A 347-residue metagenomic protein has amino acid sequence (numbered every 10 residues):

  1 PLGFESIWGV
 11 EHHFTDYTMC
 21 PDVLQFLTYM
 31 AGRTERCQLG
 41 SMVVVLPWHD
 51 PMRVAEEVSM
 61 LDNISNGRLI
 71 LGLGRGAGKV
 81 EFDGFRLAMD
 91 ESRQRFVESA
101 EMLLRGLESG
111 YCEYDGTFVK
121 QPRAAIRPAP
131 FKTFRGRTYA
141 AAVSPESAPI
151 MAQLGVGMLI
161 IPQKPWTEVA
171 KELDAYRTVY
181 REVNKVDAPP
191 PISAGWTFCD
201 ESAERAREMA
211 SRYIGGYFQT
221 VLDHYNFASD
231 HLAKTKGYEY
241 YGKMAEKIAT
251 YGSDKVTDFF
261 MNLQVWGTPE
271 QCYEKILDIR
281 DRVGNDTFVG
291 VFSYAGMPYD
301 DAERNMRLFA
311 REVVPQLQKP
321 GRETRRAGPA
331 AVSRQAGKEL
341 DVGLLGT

Functional and structural regions predicted by a protein language model:
P1-L39, F134-G136, A327-V332, D341-T347: N-terminal beta1-alpha1-beta2 module of alpha/beta enzyme domains
G3, E11, M30, L61 (+9 more regions): Conserved, mostly hydrophobic/aromatic
I7-G9, Q38-S41, L69-L73, T138-A141 (+3 more regions): Hydrophobic faces of well-ordered beta-strands that scaffold small-molecule active sites in alpha/beta enzyme cores
C20-S41, R95, S99, F309-G321: Alpha-helix-loop-beta-strand connector modules within alpha/beta enzyme cores
L27-E35, V58-R68, P149-Q153, R177-V186 (+1 more regions): Acidic (Asp/Glu)-rich catalytic clusters
P47-Y114, F118, M158, P162-A170 (+2 more regions): Flexible, glycine-rich active-site loops centered on histidine and acidic residues that chelate a metal or position
D90-I126, T167-N285, V314, Q318-T347: An alpha-helical appendage that flanks or caps ligand/catalytic pockets
S144, A152-K164, L173: A conserved active-site cap/scaffold subdomain adjacent to cofactor or substrate pockets
